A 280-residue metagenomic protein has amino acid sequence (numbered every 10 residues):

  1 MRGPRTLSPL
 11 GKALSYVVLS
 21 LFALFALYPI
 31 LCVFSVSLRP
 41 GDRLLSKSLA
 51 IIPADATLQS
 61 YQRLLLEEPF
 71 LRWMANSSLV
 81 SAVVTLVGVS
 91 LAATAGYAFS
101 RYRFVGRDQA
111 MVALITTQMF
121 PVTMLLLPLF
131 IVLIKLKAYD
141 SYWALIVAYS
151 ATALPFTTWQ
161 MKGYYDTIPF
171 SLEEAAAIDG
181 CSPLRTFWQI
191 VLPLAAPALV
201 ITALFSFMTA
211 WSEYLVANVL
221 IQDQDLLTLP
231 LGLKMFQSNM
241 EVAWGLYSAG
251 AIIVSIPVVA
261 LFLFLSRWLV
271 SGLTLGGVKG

Functional and structural regions predicted by a protein language model:
M1-S8: Short, Lys/Arg-rich, polar N-terminal cytosolic tail immediately upstream of the first transmembrane signal-anchor
G11-G280: A structural signal for multi-pass alpha-helical bundles of membrane permease subunits that mediate small-molecule
